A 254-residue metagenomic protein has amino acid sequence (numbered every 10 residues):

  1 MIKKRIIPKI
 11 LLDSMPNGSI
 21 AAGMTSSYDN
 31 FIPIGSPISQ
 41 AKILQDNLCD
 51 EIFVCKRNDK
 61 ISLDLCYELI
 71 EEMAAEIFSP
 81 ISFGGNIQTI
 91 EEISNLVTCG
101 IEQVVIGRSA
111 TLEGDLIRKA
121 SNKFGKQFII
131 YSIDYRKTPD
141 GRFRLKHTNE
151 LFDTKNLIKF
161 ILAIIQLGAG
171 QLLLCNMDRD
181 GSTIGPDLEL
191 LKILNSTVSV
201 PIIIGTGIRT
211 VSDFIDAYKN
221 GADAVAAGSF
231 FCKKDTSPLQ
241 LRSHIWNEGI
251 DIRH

Functional and structural regions predicted by a protein language model:
K3, L12-D29, V97, I101-L174 (+2 more regions): Conserved anion-binding
K4-L12, I52-V54, I81-G85, V104-I106 (+4 more regions): Hydrophobic faces of well-ordered beta-strands that scaffold small-molecule active sites in alpha/beta enzyme cores
L11, L44, I52, L96 (+6 more regions): Conserved, mostly hydrophobic/aromatic
I32-Q45, Q88-N95, F152-A163, T210-F214: Short, acidic/polar
C49-E68, R108, L173-I184: Glycine-rich, proline-tolerant flexible connector loops at the mouths of alpha/beta enzymes
D64-E71, E150-I158, I184-I193: Charged helix-capping and loop-helix junction motifs
E76-F83, I87-Q103, E189-A227: Catalytic cores of alpha/beta
D115-F124, I215-H254: C-terminal helical cap(s) of enzyme catalytic domains, especially alpha/beta-barrels
